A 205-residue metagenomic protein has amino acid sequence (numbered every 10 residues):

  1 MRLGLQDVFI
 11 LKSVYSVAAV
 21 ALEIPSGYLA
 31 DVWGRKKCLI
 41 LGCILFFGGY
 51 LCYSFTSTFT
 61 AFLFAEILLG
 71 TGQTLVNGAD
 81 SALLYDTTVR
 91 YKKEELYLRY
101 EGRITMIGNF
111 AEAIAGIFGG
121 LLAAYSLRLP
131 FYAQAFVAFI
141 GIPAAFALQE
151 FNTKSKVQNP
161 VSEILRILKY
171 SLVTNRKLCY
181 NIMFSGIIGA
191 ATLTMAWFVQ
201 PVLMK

Functional and structural regions predicted by a protein language model:
M1-D7, V202-K205: Short extramembrane helix-to-coil loop segments that connect adjacent transmembrane helices in Major
R2, G34, F55-A61: Helix-breaking motifs and short loop linkers at transmembrane-helix boundaries and internal kinks in secondary membrane
L3, R35, R103-M106, Y170-T174: Membrane-interface junctions
G4, S57-T58, S126, T174-R176: Short loop-to-helix capping motifs
V8-A30, G34-F46, A61-A123, F131-Q149 (+1 more regions): Substrate-agnostic recognition of the 12-TM MFS/MFS-like secondary transporter fold
A123, V173-T174, M204: Alpha-helix boundary recognition
Q149-F184: Juxtamembrane intracellular "pre-TM" segments in multi-pass secondary transporters
